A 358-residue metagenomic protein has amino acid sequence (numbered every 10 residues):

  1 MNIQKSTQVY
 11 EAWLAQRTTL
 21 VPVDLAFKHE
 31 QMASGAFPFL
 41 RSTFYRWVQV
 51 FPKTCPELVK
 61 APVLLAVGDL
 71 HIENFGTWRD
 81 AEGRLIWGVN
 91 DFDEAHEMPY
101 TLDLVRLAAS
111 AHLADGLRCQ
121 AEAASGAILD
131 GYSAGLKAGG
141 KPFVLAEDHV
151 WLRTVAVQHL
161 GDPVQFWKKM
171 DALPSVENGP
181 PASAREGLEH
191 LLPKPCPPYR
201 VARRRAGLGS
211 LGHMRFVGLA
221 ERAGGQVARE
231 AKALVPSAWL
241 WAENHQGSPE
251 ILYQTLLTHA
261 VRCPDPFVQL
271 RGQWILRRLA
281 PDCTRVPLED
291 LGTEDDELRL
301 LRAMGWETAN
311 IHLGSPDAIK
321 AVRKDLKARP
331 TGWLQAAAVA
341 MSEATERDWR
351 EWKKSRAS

Functional and structural regions predicted by a protein language model:
M1-V67, I72-Q158, L191-S358: Conserved ATP-binding subdomain of kinase catalytic cores across diverse folds
A146-A182: Long, low-complexity segments enriched in small/aliphatic residues
L173-P197: Ordered core of a single globular domain
